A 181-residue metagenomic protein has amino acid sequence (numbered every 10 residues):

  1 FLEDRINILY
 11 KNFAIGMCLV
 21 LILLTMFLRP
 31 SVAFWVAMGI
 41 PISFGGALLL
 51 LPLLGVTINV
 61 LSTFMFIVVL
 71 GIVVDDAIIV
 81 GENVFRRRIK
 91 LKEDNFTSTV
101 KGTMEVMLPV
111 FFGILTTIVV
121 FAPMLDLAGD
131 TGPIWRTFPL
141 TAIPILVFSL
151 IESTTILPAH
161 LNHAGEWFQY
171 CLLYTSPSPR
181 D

Functional and structural regions predicted by a protein language model:
F1-I22, P123, I134: Juxtamembrane "pre-transmembrane" interface segments
L2, I6, G81, R87-F112 (+1 more regions): Helix-loop junctions and hydrophobic alpha-helical segments within the transmembrane domains of large membrane
R5, V20, A37, P41 (+6 more regions): Residue-level signature of catalytic and energy-coupling elements of molecular machines, predominantly ATP/GTP-dependent
I8-G16, G102-G113, F138-T141, I145: Loop-to-transmembrane-helix entry motif
C18-G81, F85-R86, P144: Hydrophobic transmembrane alpha-helices and their membrane-interface caps in long multi-pass transport proteins
L21-F27, G46-L61, F111-N162: Hydrophobic, glycine/alanine-rich multi-pass transmembrane helices and their short helix-loop junctions in large
F85-K90, A159-Y170: Juxtamembrane helix-loop transition segments at the membrane interface in multi-pass membrane proteins
Y174-D181: Conserved small/polar residues in nucleotide/adenosyl-binding loops
